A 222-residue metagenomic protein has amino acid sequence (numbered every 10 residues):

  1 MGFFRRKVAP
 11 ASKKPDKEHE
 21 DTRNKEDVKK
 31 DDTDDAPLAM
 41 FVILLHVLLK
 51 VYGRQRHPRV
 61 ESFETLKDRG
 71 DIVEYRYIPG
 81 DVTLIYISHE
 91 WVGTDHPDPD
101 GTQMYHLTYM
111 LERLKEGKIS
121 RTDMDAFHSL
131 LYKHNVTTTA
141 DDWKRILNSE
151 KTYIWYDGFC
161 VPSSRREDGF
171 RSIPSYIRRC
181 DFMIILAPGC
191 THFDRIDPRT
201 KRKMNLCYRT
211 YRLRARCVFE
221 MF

Functional and structural regions predicted by a protein language model:
G2-F222: The feature represents the membrane-entry module of six-transmembrane cation channels
